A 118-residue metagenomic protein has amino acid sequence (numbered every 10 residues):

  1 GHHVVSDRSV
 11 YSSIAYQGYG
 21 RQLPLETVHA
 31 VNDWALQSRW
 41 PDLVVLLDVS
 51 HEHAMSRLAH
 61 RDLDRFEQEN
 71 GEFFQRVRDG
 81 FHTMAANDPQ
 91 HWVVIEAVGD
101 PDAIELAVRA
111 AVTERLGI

Functional and structural regions predicted by a protein language model:
G1-H3: Loop/turn-to-beta-strand initiation segments
V5, L43-V45, V93-I95: Hydrophobic/aromatic beta-strand patches that form the interior of the parallel beta-sheet core in alpha/beta enzyme
R8, S13-D79: A glycine- and Lys/Arg-enriched "phosphate-lid" helix/loop adjacent to the NTP-binding pocket of small-molecule kinases
E52-I118: NTP-dependent small-molecule kinase module
